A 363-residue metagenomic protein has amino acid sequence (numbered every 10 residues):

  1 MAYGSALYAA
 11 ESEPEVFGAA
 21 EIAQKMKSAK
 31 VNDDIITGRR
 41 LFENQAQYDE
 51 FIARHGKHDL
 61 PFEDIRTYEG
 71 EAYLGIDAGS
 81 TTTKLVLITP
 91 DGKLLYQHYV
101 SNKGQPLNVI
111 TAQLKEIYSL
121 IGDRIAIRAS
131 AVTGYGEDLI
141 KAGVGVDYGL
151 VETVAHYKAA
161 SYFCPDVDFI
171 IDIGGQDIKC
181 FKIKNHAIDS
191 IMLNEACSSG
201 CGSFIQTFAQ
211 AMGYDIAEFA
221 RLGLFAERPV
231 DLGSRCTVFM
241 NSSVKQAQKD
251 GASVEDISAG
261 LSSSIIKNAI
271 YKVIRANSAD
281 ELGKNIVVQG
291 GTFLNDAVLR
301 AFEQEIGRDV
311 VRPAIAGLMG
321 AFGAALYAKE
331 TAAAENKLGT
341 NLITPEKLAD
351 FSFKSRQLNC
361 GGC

Functional and structural regions predicted by a protein language model:
M1, Y135-G136, S264, N277-E303 (+1 more regions): Glycine-rich phosphate-binding loops at beta-strand->alpha-helix junctions
M1-Y3, D147-T153, E303-F322: Conserved phosphate-binding/catalytic loops in two-lobed NTP-binding clefts
L7-E11, H98, N102-L107, A112 (+3 more regions): Glycine-rich phosphate-binding loop plus the immediately following alpha-helix
Y8-E71, K179, E330-C363: Acidic, glycine/GT-rich loop-and beta-edge segments that sit at the periphery of enzyme/chaperone cores
A53-F62, G260-G283: Phosphate/ATP-binding catalytic cores across multiple sugar-kinase/actin-like superfamilies, primarily ASKHA
F62-L95, V167-K184: Gly/Thr-rich phosphate-binding beta-strand-loop-beta motif of the actin/hexokinase/Hsp70
N102, I121-T153, K182, D189-S190: Short beta-strand-loop/turn "lid" adjacent to the catalytic site in phosphate-handling enzymes
S242-Y271: Adenine-nucleotide phosphate-binding core of ATP-dependent small-molecule kinases
